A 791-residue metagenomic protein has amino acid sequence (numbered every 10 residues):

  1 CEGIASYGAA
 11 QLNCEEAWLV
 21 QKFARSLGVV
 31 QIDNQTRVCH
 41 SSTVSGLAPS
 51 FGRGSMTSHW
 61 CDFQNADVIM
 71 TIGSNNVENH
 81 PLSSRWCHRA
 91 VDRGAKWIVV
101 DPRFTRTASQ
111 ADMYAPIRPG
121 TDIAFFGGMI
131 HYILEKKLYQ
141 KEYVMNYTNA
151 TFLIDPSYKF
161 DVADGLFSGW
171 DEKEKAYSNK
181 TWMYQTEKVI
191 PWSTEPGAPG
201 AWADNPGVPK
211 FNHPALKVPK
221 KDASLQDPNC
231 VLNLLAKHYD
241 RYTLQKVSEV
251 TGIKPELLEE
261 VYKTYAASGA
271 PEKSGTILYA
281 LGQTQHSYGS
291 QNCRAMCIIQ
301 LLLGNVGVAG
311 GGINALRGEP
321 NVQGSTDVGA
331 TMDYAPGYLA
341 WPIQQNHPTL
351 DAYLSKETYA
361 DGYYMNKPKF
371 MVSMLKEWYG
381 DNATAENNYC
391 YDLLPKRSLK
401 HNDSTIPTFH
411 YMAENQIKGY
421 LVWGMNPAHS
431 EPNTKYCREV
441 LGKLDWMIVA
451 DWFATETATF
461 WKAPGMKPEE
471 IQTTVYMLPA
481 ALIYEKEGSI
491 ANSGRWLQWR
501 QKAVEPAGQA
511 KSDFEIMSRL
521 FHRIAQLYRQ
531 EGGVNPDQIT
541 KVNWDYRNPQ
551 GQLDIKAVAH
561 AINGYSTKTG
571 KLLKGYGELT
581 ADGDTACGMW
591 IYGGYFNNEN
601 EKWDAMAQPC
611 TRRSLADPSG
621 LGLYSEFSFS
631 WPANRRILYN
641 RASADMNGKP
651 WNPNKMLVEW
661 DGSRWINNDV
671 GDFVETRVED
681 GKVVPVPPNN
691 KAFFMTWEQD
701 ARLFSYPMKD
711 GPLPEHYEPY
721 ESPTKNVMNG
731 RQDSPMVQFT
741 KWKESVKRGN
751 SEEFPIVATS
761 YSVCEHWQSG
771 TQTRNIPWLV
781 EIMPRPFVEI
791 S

Functional and structural regions predicted by a protein language model:
E2-G8, T276-L278: Short glycine-rich phosphate-binding loop at a beta-alpha junction
A9-E16, N76-E78, Q283-Q285, N426-H429: Gly/Ser/Thr-rich loops at beta-strand to alpha-helix junctions that form or flank small-molecule/cofactor-binding
A10-Q64: Anionic-ligand anchoring segments at beta-strand to alpha-helix junctions in alpha/beta enzyme folds, i.e., glycine
K22-V30, I72, A90-R93, G128 (+14 more regions): Generic, well-ordered alpha-helical scaffold segments in large soluble proteins
N65-T71, V77-Q110, Y114, R118 (+7 more regions): A cross-kingdom feature strongest in bacterial/archaeal respiratory oxidoreductases
A108-S109, M113-S268, Y359, M517 (+1 more regions): Long, well-ordered, tryptophan-enriched scaffold segments
N146-T151, T264-Y265, A280-G282, G312-Q323 (+1 more regions): A glycine-rich phosphate-binding loop feature that marks nucleotide/adenosyl-phosphate handling sites
D513-N535: Non-catalytic, well-ordered alpha-helical segments in soluble enzyme domains
